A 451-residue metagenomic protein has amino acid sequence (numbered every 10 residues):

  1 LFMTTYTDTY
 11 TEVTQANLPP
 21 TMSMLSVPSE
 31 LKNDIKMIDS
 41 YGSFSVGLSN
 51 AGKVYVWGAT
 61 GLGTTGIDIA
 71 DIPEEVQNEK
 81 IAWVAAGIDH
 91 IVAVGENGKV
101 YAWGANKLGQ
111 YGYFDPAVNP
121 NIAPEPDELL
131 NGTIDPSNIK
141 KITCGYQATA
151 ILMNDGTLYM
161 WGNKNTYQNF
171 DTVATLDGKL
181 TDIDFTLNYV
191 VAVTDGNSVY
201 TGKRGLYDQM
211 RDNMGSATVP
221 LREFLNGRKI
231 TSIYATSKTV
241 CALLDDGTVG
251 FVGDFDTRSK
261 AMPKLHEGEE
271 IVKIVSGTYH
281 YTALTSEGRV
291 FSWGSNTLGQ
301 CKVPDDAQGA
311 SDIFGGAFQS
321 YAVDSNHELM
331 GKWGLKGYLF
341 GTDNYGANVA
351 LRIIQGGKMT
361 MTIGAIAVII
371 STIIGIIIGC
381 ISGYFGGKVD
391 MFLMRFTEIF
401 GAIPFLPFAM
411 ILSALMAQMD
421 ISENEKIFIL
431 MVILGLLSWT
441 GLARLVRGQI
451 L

Functional and structural regions predicted by a protein language model:
L1-Y6, I38, F396: N-terminal signal-anchor/first transmembrane alpha helix
F2-T4, D8-A16, S23-L31, Y55-Q77 (+9 more regions): Short glycine/serine- and acidic-residue-enriched loop/turn motifs that recur at repeat junctions
N33-S45: Beta-strand-rich domains and repeat architectures in extracellular enzymes and scaffolds, especially beta-propellers
G42-S43, G52, I88-D89, G98 (+10 more regions): Short coil/turn segments that connect the beta-strands within blades of beta-propeller domains
F44-G47, V56, H90-A93, A102 (+9 more regions): Conserved core positions of repeat-based scaffolds
N50-A51, E96-N97, Y113-D115, N154-D155 (+5 more regions): Acidic/polar residues in short coil/turn loops that connect beta-strands within repeat-based beta-sheet scaffolds
I81-W83, I139-K141, K179-L187, K229-S232 (+4 more regions): Repeated scaffold domains used in trafficking and secretory/extracellular systems, primarily beta-propellers
Y345-L451: Alpha-helical transmembrane segments of integral membrane proteins, especially multi-pass inner/plasma-membrane
